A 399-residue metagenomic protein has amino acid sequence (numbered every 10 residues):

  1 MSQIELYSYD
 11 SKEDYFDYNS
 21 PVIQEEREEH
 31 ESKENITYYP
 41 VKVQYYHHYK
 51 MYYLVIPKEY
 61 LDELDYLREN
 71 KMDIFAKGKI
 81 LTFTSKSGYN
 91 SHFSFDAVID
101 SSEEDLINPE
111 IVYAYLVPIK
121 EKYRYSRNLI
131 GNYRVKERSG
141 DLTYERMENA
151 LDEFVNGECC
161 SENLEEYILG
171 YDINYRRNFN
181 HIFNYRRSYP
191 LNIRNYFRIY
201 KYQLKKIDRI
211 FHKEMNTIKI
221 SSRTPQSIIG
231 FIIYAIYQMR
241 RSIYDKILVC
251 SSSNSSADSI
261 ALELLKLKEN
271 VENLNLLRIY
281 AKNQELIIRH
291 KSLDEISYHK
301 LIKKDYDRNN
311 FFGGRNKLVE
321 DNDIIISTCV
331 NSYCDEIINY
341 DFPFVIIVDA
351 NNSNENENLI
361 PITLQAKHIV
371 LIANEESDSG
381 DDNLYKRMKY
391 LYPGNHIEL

Functional and structural regions predicted by a protein language model:
M1-V41, K50-Y52, P57-Y66: Long, charged/polar, low-complexity intrinsically disordered N-terminal extensions that precede catalytic
Q3-E5, N19-V22, L151-D152, S377-D381 (+1 more regions): Short, Φ-rich (hydrophobic/aromatic) sequence segments
Q3-Y7, Y15-I23, R289-H299, I337-Y340: Short, polar loop/linker segments at the starts of domains and inter-domain junctions
I4, K12, H47-D208, N273 (+3 more regions): Pre-ATPase regulatory/linker segments immediately N-terminal to the P-loop/RecA-like helicase/translocase core
V41, D96-A97, I397: Small-residue-enriched segments and motifs
F183, F197, K201-K291, N316-L399: ASCE P-loop NTPase helicase motor core
L301-I324: Conserved P-loop NTPase mechanochemical-coupling segment
